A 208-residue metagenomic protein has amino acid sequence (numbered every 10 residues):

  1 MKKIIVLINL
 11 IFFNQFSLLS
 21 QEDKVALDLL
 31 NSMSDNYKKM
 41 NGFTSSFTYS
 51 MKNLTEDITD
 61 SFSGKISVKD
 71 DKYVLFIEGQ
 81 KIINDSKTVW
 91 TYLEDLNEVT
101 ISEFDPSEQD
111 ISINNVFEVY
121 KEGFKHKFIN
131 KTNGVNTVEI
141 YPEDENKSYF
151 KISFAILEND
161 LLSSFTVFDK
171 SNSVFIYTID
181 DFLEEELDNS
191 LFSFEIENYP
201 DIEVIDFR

Functional and structural regions predicted by a protein language model:
M1-D23: Bacterial Sec-dependent N-terminal signal peptides
Q21-S32, K38-G42, S46-M51, D57-T59 (+2 more regions): Flexible, processing/modification-adjacent segments and terminal tails in exported/periplasmic/extracellular proteins
Y49, Q80, T166-D169: Beta-turn initiation residues at beta-strand->coil junctions
N53, I77, L93, L157 (+1 more regions): Acidic surface patches and DE-rich sequence motifs
T55-D57, Q80, S171-N172: Solvent-exposed loop/turn segments connecting transmembrane beta-strands in outer-membrane beta-barrel proteins
S61, D70, I77, K121 (+2 more regions): Short beta-strand-initiation
S63-D110, F175-I176: An acidic-aromatic
F124, K131-P200, I205-R208: Gly/Pro-enriched, hydrophobic low-complexity segments that function as extracytoplasmic propeptides/linkers
